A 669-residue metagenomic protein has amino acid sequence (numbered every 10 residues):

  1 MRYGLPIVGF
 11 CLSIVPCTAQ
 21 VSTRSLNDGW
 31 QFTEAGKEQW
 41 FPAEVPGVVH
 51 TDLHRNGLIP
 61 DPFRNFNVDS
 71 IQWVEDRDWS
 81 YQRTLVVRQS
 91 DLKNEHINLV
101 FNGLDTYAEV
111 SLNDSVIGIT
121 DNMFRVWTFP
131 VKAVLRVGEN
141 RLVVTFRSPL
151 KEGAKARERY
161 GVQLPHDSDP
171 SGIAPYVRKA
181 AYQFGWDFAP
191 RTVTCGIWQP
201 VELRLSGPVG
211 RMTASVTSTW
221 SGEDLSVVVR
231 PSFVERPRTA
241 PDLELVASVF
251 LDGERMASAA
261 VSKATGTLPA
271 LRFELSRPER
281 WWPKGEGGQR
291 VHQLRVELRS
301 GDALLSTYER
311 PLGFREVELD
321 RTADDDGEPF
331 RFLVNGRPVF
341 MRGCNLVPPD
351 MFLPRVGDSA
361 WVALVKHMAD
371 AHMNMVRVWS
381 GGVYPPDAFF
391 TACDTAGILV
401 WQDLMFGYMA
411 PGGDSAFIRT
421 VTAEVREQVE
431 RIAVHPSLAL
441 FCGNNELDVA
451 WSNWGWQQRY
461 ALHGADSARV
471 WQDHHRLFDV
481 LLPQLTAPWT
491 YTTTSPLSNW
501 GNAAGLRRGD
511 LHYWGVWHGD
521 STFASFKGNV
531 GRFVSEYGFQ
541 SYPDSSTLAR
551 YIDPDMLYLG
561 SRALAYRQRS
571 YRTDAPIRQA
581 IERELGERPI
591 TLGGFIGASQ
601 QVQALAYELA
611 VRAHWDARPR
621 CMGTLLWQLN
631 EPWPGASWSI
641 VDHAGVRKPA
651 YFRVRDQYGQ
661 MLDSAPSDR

Functional and structural regions predicted by a protein language model:
M1-M375, D616-A617, C621, V646 (+1 more regions): Secreted/periplasmic carbohydrate-active enzymes, especially glycoside hydrolases
R24-N27, Q31-E44, V48, Y182 (+7 more regions): Substrate-binding clefts and catalytic carboxylate motifs of secreted carbohydrate-active enzymes
D28, Q199, Q293, E297 (+8 more regions): A broad, structural surface signal
I71-E75, F188, T265, R355 (+5 more regions): Charge-dense, low-complexity intrinsically disordered segments
R77, V193, A360, T420-E424 (+4 more regions): Soluble or luminal CAZymes and related metallo-dependent hydrolases
S115, W379, M405, G538 (+1 more regions): Anionic group-transfer/hydrolysis microenvironments
R125-V126, T145, L150-A154, G161-P165 (+6 more regions): Active-site mouth of glycoside hydrolases
E279, H372-V376, R588-I596: Glycine- and acidic
